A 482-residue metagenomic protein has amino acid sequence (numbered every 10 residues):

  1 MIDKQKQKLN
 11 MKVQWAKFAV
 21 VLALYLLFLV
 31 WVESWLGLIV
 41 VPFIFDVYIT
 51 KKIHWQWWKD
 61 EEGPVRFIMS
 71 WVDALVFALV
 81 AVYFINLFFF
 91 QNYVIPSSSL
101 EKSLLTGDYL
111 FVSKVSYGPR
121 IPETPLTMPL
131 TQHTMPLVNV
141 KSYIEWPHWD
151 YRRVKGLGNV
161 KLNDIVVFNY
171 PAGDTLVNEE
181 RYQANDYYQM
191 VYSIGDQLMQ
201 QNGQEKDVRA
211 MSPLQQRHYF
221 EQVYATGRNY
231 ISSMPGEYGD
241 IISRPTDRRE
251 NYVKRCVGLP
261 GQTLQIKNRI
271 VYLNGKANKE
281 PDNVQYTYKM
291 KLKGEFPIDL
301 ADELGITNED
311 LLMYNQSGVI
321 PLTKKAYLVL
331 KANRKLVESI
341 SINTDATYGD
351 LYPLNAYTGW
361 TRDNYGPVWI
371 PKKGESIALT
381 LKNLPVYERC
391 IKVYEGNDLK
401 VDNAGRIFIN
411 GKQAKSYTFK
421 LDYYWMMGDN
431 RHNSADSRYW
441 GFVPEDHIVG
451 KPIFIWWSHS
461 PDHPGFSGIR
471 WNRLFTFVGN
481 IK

Functional and structural regions predicted by a protein language model:
M1-K482: Extended hydrophobic leader/signal-anchor segments used for secretion and membrane insertion
